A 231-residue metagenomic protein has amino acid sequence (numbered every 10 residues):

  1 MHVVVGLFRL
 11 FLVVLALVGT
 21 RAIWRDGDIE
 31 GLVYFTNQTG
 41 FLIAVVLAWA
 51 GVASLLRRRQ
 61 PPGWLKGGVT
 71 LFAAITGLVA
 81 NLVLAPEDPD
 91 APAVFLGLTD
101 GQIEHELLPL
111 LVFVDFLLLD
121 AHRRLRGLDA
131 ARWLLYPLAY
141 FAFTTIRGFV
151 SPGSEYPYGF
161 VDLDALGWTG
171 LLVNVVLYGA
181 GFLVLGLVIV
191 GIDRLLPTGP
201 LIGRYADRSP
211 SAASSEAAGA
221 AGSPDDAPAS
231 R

Functional and structural regions predicted by a protein language model:
M1-L12: N-terminal membrane topogenic signal
R21-D28, L82-P92: Juxtamembrane "helix-exit" motif on the non-cytosolic side of transmembrane helices
E30-L42, V46-L82: Hydrophobic/aromatic-rich structural module bridging two neighboring secondary-structure elements via a short loop
E30-N37, P62-L65, D90-I103, L125-A130 (+1 more regions): Non-cytosolic membrane-interface motifs at loop->transmembrane helix junctions
T36, L98-L110, L172-V176: Membrane-interface loop-to-helix entry segments
I75-E87, A139-S151: C-terminal TM-helix exit segments that contain a strictly Trp-centered aromatic cap at the helix terminus
P109-L125: Alpha-helical transmembrane segments in multipass membrane proteins, preferentially the mid-helix core
S151-V188: Membrane-interface transmembrane-helix boundary segments in multi-pass integral membrane proteins
